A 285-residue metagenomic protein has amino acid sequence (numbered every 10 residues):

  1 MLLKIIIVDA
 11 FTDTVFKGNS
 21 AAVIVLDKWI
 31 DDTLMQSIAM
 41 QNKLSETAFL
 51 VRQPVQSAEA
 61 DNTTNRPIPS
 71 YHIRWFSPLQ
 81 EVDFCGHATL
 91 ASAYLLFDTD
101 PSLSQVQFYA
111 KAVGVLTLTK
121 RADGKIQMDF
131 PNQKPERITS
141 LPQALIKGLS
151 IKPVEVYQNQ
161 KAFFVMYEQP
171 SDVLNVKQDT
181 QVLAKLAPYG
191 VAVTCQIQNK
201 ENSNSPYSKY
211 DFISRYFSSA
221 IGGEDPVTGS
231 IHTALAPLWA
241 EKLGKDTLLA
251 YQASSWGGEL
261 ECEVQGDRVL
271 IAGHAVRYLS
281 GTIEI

Functional and structural regions predicted by a protein language model:
M1-F84, L90-I285: Active-site proximal loop and beta-alpha junction motif in alpha/beta enzyme cores
